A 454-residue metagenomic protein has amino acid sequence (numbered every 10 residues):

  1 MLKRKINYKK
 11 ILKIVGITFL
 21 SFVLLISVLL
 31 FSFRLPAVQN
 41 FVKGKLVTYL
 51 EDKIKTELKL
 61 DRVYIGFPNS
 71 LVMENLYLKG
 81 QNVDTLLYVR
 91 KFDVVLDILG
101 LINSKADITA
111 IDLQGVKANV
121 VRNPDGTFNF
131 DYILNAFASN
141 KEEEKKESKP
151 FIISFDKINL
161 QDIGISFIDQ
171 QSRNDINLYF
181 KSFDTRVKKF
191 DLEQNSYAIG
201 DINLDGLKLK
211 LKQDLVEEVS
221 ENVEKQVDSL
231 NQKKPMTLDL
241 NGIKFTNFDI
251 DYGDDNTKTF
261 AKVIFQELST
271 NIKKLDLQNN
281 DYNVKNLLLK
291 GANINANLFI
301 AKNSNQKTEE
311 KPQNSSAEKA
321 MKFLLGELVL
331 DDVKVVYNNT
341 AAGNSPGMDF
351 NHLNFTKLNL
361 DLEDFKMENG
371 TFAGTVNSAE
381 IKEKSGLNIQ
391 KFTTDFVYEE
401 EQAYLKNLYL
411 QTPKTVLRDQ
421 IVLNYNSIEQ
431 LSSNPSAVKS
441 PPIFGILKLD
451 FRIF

Functional and structural regions predicted by a protein language model:
L2-I54, K117-N119: N-terminal type II signal-anchor transmembrane helix that functions as the membrane-insertion/stop-transfer segment
L35, R62-T127, D131, E144-D214 (+6 more regions): Flexible beta-edge/linker motif
K53-I54, N75, S139-E142, Q161-G164 (+7 more regions): Flexible, solvent-exposed coil segments and beta strand-coil junctions, predominantly the extracellular/periplasmic
I54-L60: A short, amphipathic edge element
D84, E383-N388, T412-V416: Solvent-exposed loop/turn segments connecting transmembrane beta-strands in outer-membrane beta-barrel proteins
D131-A138, K307: Surface-exposed loop/turn segments flanking beta-strands in extracellular/periplasmic regions
S172, K210-L211, A342, K414-L423: A short, polar/proline- and glycine-enriched secondary-structure boundary/capping micro-motif
L178, V216-P235, K258-F265, N303-P312 (+3 more regions): Beta-propeller and related beta-repeat scaffolds in trafficking/envelope systems
